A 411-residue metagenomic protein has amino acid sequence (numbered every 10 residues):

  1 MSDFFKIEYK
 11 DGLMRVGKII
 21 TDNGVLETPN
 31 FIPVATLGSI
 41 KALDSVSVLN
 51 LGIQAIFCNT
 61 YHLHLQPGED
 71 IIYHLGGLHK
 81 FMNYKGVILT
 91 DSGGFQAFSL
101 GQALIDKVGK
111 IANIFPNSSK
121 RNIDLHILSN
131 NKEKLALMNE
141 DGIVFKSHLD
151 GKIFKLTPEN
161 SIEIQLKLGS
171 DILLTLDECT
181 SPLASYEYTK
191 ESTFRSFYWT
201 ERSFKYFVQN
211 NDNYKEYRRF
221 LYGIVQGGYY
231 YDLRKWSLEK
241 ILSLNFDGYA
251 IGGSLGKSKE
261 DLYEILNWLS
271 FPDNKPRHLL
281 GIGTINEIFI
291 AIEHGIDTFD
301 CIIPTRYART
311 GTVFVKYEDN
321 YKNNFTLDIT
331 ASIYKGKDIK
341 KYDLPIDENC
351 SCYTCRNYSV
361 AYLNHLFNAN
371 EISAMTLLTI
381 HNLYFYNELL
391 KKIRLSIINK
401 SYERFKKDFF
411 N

Functional and structural regions predicted by a protein language model:
M1-K215, A331, G336-I339: Non-catalytic, usually N-terminal nucleic-acid engagement modules in DNA/RNA processing proteins
G24, I56, D91, Q165 (+5 more regions): Conserved, mostly hydrophobic/aromatic
I153, T157, Y188, R195 (+4 more regions): Catalytic cores of large soluble enzymes that bind and process phosphate-bearing ligands
S161, S192, S196-W199, S203 (+5 more regions): Alpha-helical packing segments of well-folded alpha/beta enzyme cores
S181-Y186, K190, G248-S254, I372-M375: Glycine- and acidic
F194-F197, F204-Y206, N210, E216-I346: Glycine-rich phosphate/ribose-binding loops and adjacent secondary-structure elements that form binding surfaces
L327-I397: C-terminal accessory regions of radical SAM enzymes
L389-N411: Radical SAM enzyme core and accessory elements
